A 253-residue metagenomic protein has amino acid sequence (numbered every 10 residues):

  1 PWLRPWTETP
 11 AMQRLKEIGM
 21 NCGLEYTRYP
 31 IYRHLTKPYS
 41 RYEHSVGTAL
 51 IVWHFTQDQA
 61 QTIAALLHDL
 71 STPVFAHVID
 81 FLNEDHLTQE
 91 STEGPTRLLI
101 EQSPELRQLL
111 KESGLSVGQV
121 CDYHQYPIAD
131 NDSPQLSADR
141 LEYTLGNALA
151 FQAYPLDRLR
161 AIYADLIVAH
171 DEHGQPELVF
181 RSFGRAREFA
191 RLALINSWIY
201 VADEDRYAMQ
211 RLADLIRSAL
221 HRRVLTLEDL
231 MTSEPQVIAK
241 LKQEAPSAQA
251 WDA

Functional and structural regions predicted by a protein language model:
P1-A60, V74, V78-A253: Histidine-centered, transition-metal-coordinating active-site segments
Q61-D69: Short alpha-helical catalytic segment bearing the HExxH-like zincin motif of zinc-dependent metalloproteases
